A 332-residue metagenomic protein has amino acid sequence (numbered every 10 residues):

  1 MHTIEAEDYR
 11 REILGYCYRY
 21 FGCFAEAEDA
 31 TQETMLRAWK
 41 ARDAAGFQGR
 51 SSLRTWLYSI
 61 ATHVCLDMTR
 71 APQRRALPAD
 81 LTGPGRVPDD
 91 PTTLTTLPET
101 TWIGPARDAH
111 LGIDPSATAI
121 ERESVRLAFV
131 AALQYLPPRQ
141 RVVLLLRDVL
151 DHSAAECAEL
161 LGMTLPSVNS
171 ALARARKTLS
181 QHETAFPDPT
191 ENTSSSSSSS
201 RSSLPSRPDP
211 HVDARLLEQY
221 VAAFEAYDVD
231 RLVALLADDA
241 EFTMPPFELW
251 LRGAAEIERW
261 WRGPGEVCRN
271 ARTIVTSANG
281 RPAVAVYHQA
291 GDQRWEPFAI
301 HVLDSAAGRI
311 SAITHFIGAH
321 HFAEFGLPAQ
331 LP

Functional and structural regions predicted by a protein language model:
M1-G15, A25-E28, W39: A short, charge-rich alpha-helical start-of-domain segment used by transcription regulators
D8, T101-Q140, P210-A214: Amphipathic alpha-helical segment used for protein-protein interaction
G15, D29-L36, S51-H63: Structural recognition of an alpha-helix C-terminal capping motif at a helix-to-coil junction
F24, E33-S52, D67-R75, Q134 (+1 more regions): Sigma70-family region 2
T62-D80, V87-T96, Q181: Arg/Lys-rich amphipathic alpha helix in sigma70-family domain 2
V143-L144: A short pre-motif secondary-structure segment
A154-L160, L165-N270: Solvent-exposed, charged amphipathic helical/linker segments at domain boundaries
E258-P332: Low-complexity, glycine/alanine/valine/leucine- and proline-rich hydrophobic stretches
